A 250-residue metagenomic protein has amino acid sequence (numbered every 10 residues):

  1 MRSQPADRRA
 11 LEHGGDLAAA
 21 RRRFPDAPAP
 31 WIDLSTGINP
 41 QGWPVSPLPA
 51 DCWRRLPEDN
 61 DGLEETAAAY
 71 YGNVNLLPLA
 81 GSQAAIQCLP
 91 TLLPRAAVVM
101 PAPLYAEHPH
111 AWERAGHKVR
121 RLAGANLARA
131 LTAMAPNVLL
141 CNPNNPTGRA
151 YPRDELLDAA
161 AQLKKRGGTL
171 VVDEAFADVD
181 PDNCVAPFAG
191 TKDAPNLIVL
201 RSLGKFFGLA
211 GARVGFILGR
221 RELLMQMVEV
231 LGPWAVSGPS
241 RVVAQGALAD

Functional and structural regions predicted by a protein language model:
M1-T66: N-terminal "arm"/small-domain region of PLP-dependent enzymes with the aminotransferase-like
G37-W43, S82, N142-T147, F176-A177 (+1 more regions): Short glycine-rich anion-binding loops that position phosphate/pyrophosphate groups of nucleotides and phosphorylated
D51-R55, V74-L76, R95-V99, R213-V214: Short active-site oxyanion
N73-V98, A106: Conserved beta-loop-alpha segment that forms the PLP phosphate-binding cup at the N-terminus of a helix
T91-N142, P146-A150: PLP-dependent aminotransferase-like
A125-M134, R149-L209: Active-site pre-lysine segment of PLP-dependent enzymes
N196-D250: PLP-dependent aminotransferase class I/II
